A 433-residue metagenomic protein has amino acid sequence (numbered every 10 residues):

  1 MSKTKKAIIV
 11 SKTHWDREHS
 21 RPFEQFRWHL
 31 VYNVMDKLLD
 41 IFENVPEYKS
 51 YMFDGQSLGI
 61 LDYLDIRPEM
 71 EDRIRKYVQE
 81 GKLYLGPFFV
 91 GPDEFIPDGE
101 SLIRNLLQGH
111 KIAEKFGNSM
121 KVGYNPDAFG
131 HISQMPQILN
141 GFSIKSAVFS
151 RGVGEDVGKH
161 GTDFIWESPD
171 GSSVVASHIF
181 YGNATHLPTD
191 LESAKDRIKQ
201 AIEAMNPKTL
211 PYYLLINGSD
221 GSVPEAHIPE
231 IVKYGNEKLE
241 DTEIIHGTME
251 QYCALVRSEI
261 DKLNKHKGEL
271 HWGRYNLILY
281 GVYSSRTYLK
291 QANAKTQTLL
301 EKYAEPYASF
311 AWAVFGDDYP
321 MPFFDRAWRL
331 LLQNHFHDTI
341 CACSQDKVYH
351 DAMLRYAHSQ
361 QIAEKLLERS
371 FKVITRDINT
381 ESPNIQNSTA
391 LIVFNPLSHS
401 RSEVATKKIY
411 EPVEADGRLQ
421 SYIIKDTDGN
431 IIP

Functional and structural regions predicted by a protein language model:
M1-L397, S402-E403, R418-P433: Catalytic-domain carbohydrate-binding cleft regions of carbohydrate-active enzymes
I409-A415: Short amphipathic, basic-aromatic surface patches that mediate peripheral association with negatively charged
